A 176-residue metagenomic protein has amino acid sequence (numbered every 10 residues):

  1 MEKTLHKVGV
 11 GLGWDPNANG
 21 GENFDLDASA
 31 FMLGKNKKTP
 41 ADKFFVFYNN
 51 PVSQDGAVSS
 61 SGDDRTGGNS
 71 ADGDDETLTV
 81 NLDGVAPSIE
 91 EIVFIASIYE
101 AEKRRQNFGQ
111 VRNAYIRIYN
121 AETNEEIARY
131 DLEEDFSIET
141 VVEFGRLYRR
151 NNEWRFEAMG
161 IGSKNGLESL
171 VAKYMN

Functional and structural regions predicted by a protein language model:
M1-N176: Intrinsic-disorder/low-complexity signal
